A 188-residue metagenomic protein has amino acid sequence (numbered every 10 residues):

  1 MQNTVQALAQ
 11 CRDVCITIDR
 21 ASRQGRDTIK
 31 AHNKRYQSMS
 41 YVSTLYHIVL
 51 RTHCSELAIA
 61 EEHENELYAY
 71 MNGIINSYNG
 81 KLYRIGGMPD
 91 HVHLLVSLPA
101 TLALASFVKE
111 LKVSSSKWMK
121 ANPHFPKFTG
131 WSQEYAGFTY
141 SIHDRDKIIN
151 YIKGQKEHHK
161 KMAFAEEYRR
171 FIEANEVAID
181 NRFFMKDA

Functional and structural regions predicted by a protein language model:
Q2-A188: Basic nucleic-acid-binding interfaces
